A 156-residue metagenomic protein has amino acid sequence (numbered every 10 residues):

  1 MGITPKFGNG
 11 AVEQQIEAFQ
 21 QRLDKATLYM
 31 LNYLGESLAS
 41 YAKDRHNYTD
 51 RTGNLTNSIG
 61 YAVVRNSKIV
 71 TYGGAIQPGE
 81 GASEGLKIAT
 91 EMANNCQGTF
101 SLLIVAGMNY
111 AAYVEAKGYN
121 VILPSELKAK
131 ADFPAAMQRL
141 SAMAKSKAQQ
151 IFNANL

Functional and structural regions predicted by a protein language model:
M1-R22: N-terminal, Lys/Arg- and Ser/Thr-rich interaction peptides
G2, I122-L156: Protruding loop/beta-arch "assembly-hinge" segments enriched in small, turn-prone residues
P5-G8, L23, T27, L31 (+3 more regions): Generic alpha-helical structural element
I16, F100, S125-A129: Generic hydrophobic, helix-prone segments enriched in Leu/Val/Ile
A18-A116: Short, low-complexity, charged/polar segments at coil/turn and helix-coil boundaries
N109, V114-A129: Short helix/strand-capping connector loops at secondary-structure junctions
